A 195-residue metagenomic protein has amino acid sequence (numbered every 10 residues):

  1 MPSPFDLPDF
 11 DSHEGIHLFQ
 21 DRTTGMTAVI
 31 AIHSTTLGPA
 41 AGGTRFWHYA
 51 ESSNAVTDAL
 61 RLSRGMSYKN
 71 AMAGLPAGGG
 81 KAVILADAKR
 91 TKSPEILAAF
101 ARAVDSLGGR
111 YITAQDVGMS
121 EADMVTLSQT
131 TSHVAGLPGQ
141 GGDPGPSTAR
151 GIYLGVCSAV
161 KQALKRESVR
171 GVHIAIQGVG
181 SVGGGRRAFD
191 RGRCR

Functional and structural regions predicted by a protein language model:
M1-G142: N-terminal ligand-binding/catalytic initiation module
D143-R195: Glycine-rich phosphate/diphosphate-binding loop of Rossmann-like nucleotide-binding domains
